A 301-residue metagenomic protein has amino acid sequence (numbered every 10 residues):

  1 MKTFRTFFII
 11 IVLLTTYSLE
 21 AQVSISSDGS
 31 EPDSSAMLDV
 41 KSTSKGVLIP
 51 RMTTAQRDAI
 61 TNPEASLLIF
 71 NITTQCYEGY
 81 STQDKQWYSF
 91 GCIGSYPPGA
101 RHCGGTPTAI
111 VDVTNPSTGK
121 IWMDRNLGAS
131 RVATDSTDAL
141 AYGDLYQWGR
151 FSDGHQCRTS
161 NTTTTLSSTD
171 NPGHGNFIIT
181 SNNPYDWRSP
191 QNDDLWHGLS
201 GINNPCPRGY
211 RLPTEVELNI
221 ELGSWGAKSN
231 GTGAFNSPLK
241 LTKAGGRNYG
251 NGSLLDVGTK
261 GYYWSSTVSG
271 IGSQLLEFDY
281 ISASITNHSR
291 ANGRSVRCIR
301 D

Functional and structural regions predicted by a protein language model:
M1-S24: Bacterial Sec-dependent N-terminal signal peptides
Q22-I93: C-terminal trimerization/auto-chaperone modules of long, extracellular attachment fibers and adhesins
P32, E64, G105-P107, G258: Residues that act as N-cap/strand-start positions at coil-to-secondary-structure junctions
T61, N71-I72, A109-V111, N115-D153 (+1 more regions): C-terminal, surface-exposed recognition/capping segments
S89-P107: Low-complexity, Pro/Thr/Ser/Gly/Ala-rich linker/spacer regions in secreted, extracellular modular proteins
V132, D153-T169: Core domains of carbohydrate- and sulfate-ester-processing enzymes
